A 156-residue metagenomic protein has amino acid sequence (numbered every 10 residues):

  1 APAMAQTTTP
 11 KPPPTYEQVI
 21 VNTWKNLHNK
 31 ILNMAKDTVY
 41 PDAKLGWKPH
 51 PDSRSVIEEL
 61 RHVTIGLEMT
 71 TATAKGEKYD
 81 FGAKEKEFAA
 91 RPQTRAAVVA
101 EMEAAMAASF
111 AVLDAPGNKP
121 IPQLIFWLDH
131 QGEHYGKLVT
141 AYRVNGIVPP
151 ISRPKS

Functional and structural regions predicted by a protein language model:
T9-T23: Extreme N-terminal tail/first-helix region
V21-A35, D42-E85, N118-S156: Short, contiguous alpha-helical
L32, K36, A107-F110: Amphipathic, well-packed alpha-helical segments that form the structural scaffold of globular domains
A89-Y135: Acidic/histidine-rich alpha-helical segments that form the ligand environment of transition-metal centers
